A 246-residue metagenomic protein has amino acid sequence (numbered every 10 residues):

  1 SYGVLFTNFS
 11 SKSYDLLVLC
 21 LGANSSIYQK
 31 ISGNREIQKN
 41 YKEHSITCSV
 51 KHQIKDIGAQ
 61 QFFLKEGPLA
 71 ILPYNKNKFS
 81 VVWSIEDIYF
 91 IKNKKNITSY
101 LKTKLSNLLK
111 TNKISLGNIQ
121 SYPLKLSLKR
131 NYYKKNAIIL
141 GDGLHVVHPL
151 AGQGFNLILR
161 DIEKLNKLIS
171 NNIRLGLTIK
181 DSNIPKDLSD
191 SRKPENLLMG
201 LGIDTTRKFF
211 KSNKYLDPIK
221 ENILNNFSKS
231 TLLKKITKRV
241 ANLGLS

Functional and structural regions predicted by a protein language model:
S1-D15: Conserved beta-strand-loop-beta-strand element in the redox core of flavoprotein oxidoreductases
S1-G3, G67, K76-N77, K135-A137: Beta-strand-connecting loop/turn residues
V4-T7, S32-G33, P123-S127: A generic local structural motif
S13-L109, I119: Conserved FAD-binding catalytic core of PHBH/FMO-like flavoproteins
K92-R174, K180-S182: FAD/FMN-dependent oxidoreductases across multiple families
T111, K167-S246: C-terminal helical "tail/cap" subdomain of flavin- and related membrane-associated enzymes
